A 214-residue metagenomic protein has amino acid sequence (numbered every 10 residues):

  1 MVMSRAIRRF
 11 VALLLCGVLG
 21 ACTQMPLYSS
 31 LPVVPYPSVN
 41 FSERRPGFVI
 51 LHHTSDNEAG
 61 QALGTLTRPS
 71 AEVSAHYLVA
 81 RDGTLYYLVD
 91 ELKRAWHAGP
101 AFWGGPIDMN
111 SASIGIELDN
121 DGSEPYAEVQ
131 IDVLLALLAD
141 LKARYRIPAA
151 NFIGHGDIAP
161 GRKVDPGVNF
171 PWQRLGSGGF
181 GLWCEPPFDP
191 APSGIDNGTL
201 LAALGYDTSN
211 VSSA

Functional and structural regions predicted by a protein language model:
V2-V11: Bacterial N-terminal signal peptides that target proteins for export
V11-G20: Bacterial N-terminal signal peptides
C22-P26, E124-A214: Basic/polar, cationic surfaces and motifs that engage anionic cell-wall and phosphate/carboxylate ligands
Q24-S42, F48, T54-A150: Active-site-adjacent loop/helix surface patches within enzyme catalytic domains that shape the substrate-binding cleft
